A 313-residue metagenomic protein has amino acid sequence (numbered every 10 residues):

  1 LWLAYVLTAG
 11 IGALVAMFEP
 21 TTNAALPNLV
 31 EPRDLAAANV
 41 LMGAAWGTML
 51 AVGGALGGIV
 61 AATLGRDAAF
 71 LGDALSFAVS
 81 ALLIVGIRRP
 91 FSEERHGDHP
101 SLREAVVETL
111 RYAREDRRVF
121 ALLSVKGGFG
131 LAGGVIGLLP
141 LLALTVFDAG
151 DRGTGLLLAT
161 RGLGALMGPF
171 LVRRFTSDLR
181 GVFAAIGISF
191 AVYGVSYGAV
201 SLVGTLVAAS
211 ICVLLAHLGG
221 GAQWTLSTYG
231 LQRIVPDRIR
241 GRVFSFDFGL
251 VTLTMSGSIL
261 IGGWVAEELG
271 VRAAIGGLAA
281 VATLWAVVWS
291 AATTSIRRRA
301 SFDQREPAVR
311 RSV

Functional and structural regions predicted by a protein language model:
L1-V313: Alpha-helical transmembrane-bundle signature of multi-pass membrane transport and export proteins
